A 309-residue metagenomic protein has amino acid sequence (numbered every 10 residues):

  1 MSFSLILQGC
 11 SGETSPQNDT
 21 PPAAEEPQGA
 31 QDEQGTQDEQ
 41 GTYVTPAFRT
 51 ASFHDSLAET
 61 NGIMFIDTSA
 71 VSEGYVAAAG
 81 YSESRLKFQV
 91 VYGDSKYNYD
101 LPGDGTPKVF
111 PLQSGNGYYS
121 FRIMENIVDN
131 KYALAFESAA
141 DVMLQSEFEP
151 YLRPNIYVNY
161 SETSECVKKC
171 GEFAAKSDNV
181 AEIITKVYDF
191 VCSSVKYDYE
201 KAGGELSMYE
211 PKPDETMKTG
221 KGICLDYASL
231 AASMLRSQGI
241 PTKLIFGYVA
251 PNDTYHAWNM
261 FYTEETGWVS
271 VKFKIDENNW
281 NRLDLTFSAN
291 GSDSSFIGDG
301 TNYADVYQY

Functional and structural regions predicted by a protein language model:
S2-A181, W268-V269, A304-Y309: N-terminal accessory/pre-domain segments preceding catalytic cores
Q8, K221, F246: Short glycine-rich loop/turn motifs that provide flexible caps or phosphate-binding loops at active sites
H54-S56, G220, F273: Homeobox/homeodomain signature
F65, E200-S207, C224-L225, S229: Short N-terminal helix-initiation segments at or just after the protein's N-terminus
P154-T219, V269, E277-G291, S295-Y309: Secondary-structure boundary elements
I183-V187, G220-L235: Active-site nucleophilic cysteine motif
D226-Y309: Hydrophobic/aromatic-rich core segments of domains that either
